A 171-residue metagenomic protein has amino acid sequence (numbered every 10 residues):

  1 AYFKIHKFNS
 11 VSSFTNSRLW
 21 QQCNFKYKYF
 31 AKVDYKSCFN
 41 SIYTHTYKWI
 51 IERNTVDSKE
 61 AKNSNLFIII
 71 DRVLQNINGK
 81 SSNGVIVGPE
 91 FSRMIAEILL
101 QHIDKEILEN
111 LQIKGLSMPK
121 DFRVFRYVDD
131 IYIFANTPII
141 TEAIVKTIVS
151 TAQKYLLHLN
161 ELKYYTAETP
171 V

Functional and structural regions predicted by a protein language model:
A1-F30: Active-site-proximal segment of RNA-dependent polymerases
F8-S12, Q112, P138, I144-T147: A short linear-motif detector with a strong N-terminal bias
Q21-V128, I133-E142: Conserved polymerase palm-domain catalytic core
P138-V171: Polymerase palm active-site segment centered on the conserved acidic dipeptide of motif C
